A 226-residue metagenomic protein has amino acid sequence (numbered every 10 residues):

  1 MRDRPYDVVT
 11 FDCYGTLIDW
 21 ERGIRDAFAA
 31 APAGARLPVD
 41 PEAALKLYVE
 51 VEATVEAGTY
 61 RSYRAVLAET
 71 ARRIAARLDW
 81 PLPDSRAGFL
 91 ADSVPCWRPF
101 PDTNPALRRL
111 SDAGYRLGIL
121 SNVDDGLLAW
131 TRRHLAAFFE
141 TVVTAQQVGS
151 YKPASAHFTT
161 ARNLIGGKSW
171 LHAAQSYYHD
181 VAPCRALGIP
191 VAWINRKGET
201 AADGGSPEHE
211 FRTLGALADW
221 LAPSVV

Functional and structural regions predicted by a protein language model:
M1-V9, E21, P81-P83, N104 (+1 more regions): Asp-based, Mg2+/Mn2+-dependent phosphohydrolase catalytic module
R2-P101, A113, D124, L128: N-terminal helical cap/lid subdomain that shapes the substrate entry/recognition surface in HAD-like hydrolases
